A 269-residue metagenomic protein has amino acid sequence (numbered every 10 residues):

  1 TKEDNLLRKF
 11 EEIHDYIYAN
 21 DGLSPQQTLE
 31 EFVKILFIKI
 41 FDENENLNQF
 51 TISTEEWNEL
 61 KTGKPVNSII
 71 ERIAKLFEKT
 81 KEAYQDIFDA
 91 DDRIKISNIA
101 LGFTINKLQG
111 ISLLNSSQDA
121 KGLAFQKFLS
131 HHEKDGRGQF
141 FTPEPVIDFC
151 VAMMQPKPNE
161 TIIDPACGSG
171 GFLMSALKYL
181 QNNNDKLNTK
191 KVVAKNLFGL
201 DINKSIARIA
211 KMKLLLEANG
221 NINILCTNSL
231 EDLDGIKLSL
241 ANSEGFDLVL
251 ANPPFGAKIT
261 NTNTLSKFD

Functional and structural regions predicted by a protein language model:
T1-L47: Accessory nucleic-acid engagement/destabilization modules that flank
R8, D119-A124, P145, G171: Generic alpha-helical secondary structure signal
G22, Q26, I94, L114 (+2 more regions): Conserved phosphate/pyrophosphate-binding and hydrolysis machinery centered on Walker-type P-loop NTPases, extending
K34-F37, F41-S130: Long recognition/docking surfaces used for binding and targeting
G136-A251, G256-K258: Conserved S-adenosyl-L-methionine
F255-D269: Mobile active-site "lid"/loop adjacent to the S-adenosyl-L-methionine
